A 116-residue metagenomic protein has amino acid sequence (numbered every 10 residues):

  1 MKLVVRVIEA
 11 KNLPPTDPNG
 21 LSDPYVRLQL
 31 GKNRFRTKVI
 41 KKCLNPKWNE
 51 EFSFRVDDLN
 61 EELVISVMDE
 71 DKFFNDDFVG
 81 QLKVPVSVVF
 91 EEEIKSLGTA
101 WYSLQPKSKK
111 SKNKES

Functional and structural regions predicted by a protein language model:
V4, E9-L21, S53, D58-V64 (+1 more regions): C2-type phospholipid-binding modules
D23-Y25: A short loop-to-beta-strand structural motif that recurs across blades of beta-propeller domains
L28-R34: Short amphipathic beta-strand segments in non-cytosolic proteins
F35-K38, T99: Short Trp-Ser/Thr-centered turn/loop motifs at beta-strand boundaries
K42-P46, D57: Short proline/glycine- and polar residue-rich coil/turn motifs
W48-F52: Short strand-edge motifs at loop-to-beta-strand transitions and within beta-strands of extracellular beta-rich domains
